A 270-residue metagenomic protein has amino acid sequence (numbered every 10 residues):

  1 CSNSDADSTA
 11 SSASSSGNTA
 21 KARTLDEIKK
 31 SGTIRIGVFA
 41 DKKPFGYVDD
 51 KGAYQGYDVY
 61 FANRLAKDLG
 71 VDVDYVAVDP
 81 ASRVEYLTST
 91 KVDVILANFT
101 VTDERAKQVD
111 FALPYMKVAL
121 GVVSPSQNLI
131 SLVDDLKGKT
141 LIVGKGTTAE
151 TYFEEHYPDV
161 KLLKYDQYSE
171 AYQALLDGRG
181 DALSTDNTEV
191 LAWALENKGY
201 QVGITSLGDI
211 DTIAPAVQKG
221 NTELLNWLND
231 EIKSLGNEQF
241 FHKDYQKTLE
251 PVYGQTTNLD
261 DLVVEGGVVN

Functional and structural regions predicted by a protein language model:
S2-S4, V59-D68, T147, T212-G254: Extended ligand-binding regions for polar small-molecule ligands
A10-N98: Extracytoplasmic small-molecule ligand-binding "clamshell" domains of the periplasmic binding protein/Venus flytrap
S15, T19, T151-Y165, V202-I204 (+1 more regions): Ligand-binding clefts/hinges and TM-proximal coupling segments of bilobed small-molecule sensing domains
K21, D74-E85, N128, K145-T148 (+2 more regions): Short helix-initiation/N-cap motifs at beta->coil->alpha
E27, S124-L141: Flexible hinge/capping segments at coil-to-helix
G32-V38, V133-T147: Short loop->beta-strand "edge-of-pocket" segments that line small-molecule binding or catalytic clefts across diverse
E85, F99-K107, E154, L176-D177 (+1 more regions): A ligand-binding cleft/hinge motif common to bilobed small-molecule-binding domains
M116-S124, L191-I232, V252-N270: Periplasmic-binding protein-like
